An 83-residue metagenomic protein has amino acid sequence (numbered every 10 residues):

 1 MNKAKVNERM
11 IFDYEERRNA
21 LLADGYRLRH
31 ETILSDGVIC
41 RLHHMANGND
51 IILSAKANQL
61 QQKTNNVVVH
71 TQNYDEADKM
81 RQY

Functional and structural regions predicted by a protein language model:
M1-Y83: Terminus-proximal functional modules
